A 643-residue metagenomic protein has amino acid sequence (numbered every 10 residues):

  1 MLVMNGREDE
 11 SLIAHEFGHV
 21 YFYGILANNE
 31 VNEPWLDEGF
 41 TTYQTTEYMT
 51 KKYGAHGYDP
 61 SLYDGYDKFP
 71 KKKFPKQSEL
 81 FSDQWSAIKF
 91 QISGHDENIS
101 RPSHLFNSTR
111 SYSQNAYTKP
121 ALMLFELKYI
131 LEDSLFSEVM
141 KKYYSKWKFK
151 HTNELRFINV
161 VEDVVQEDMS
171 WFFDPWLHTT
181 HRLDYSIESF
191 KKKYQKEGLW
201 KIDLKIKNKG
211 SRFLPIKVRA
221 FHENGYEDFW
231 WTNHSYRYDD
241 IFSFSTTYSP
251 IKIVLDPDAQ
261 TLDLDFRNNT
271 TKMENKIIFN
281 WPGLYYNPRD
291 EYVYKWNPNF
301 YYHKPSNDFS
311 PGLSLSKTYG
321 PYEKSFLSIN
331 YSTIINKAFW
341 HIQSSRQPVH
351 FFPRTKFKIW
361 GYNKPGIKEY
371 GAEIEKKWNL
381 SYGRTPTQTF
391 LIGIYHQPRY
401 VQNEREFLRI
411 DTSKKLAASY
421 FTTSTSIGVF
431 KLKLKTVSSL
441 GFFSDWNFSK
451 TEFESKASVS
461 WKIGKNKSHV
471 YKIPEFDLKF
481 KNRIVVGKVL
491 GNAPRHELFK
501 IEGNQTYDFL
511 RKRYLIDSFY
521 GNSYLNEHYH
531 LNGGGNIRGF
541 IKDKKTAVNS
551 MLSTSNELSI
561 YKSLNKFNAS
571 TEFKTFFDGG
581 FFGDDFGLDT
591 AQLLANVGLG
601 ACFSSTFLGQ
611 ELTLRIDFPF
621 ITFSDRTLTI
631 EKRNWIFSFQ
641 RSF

Functional and structural regions predicted by a protein language model:
M1-K205, F213: Hydrophobic alpha-helical and helix-loop surface patches within well-folded domains that function as non-catalytic
M169-S170, L183-P257: Beta-strand-rich binding/interaction modules
L214-I216, N224, T232-Y236, D240-S249 (+8 more regions): Outer-membrane beta-barrel initiation region
E291-V293, T318-Y322, Q347-F352, N379-T385 (+5 more regions): Outer-membrane beta-barrel channels and translocator barrels
Y292-Y294, N307-P311, N336-W340, G366-A372 (+8 more regions): Residues that define the transmembrane beta-barrel architecture of outer-membrane proteins
P298-Y302, L327-Y331, S344, F357-P365 (+8 more regions): Transmembrane beta-barrel strands of outer-membrane/channel proteins
K358-G361, T389-K566, T575, D584-D585 (+2 more regions): C-terminal outer-membrane beta-barrel translocator/porin domains of Gram-negative envelope proteins and their
R513, D517, G587-F643: C-terminal beta-signal and terminal closure region of outer-membrane beta-barrel proteins
